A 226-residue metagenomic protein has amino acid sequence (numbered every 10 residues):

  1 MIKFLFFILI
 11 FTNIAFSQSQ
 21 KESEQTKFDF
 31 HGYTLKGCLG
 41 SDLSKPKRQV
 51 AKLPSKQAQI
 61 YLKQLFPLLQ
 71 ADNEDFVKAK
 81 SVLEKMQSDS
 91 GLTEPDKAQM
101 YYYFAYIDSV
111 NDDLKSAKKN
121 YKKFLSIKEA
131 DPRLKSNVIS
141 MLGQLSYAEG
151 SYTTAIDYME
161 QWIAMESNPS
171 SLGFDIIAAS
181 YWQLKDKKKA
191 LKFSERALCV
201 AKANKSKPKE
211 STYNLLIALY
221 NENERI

Functional and structural regions predicted by a protein language model:
S17-Y106, V110-K119, L134-N137: N-terminal leader/linker segments that initiate helical-solenoid repeat arrays
Q57, K97, K135, S170-S171 (+1 more regions): Residues that mark the junctions of alpha-helical repeat units in TPR/alpha-solenoid scaffolds
K63, Y103, M141, I176 (+1 more regions): "A position-specific structural signal for the A-helix of alpha-solenoid helical repeats
L68-Q70, D108, S146, Y181 (+1 more regions): Residue at a conserved register position within TPR or TPR-like alpha-solenoid repeats
N73, N111, E149, L184 (+1 more regions): Structural motif corresponding to the intra-repeat A-B loop/turn of tetratricopeptide repeats
F76, L114, Y152, K187 (+1 more regions): TPR-repeat structural position
E84-S88, K123-I127, Q161-A164, L198-V200: Amphipathic alpha-helical segments of tetratricopeptide repeats
